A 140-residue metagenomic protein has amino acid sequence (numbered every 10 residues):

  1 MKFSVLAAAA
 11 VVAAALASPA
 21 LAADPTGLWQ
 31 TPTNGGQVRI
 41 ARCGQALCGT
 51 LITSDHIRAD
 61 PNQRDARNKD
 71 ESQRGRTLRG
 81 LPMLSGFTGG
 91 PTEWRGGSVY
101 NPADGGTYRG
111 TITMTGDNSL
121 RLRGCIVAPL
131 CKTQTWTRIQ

Functional and structural regions predicted by a protein language model:
M1-V5: Positively charged n-region of N-terminal signal peptides that target proteins for export
A7-A15: Bacterial N-terminal signal peptides
S18-A22: Sec/Tat signal peptide C-region and signal peptidase I cleavage site
P25-T26, P32-A103, T107-Y108: Central antiparallel beta-sheet cores of small beta-barrel/beta-sandwich binding domains
D104, R109-T113, S119-T133: Short, exposed beta-strand-loop hairpins at the edges of beta-sheets in extracellular/periplasmic proteins
I139-Q140: Short, solvent-exposed mixed-charge patches
